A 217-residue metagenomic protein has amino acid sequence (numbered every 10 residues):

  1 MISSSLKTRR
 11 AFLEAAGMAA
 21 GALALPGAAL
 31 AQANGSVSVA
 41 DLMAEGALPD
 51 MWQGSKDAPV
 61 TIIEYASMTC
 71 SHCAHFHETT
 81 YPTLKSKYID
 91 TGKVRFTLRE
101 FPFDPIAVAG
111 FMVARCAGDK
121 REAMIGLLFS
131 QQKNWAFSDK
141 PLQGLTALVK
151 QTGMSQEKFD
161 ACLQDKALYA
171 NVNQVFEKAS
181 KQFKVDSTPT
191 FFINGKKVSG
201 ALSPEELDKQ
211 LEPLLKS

Functional and structural regions predicted by a protein language model:
M1-A11, A15-P26: N-terminal secretory signal peptides
I2-K7, A11, Q32-G35, A147-S217: C-terminal cap of thioredoxin/glutaredoxin-like
G27-A31: Sec/Tat signal peptide C-region and signal peptidase I cleavage site
Q32-A47: Short coil-to-helix leader/linker segments, especially the first N-terminal amphipathic alpha-helix with its helix
M43-V60: A short beta-strand-turn-helix
K56, I89-T91, F183-D186: Extracellular/periplasmic catalytic domains that process cell-envelope and extracellular macromolecules
A66-T69, A74-K150: Structural alpha/beta surface segment adjacent to cysteine/selenocysteine redox centers across thiol/disulfide enzymes
